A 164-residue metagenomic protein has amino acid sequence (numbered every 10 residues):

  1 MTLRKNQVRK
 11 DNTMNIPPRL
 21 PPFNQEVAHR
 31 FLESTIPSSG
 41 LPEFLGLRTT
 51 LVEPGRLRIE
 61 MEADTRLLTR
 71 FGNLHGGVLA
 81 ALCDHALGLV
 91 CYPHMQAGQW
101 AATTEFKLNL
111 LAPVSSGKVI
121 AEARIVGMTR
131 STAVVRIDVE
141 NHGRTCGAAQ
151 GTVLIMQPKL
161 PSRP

Functional and structural regions predicted by a protein language model:
T2-P164: Terminal targeting signals and extreme-terminal segments of soluble enzymes
